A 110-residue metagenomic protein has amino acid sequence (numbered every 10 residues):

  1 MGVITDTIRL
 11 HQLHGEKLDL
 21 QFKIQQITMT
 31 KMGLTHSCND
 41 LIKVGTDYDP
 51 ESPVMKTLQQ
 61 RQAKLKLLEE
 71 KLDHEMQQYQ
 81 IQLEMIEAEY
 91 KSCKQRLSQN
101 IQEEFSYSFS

Functional and structural regions predicted by a protein language model:
M1-S110: Amphipathic alpha-helical polymerization modules
